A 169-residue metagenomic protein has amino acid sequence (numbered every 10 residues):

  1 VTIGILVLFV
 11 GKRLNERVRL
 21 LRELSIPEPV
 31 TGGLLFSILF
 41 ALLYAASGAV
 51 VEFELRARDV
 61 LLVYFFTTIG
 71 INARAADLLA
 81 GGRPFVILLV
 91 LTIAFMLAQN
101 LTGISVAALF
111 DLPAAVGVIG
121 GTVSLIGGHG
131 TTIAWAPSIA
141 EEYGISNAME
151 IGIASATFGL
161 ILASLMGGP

Functional and structural regions predicted by a protein language model:
V1-A45: Hydrophobic transmembrane alpha-helices of multi-pass small-molecule transporters
L6-V7, L34-L42, E54-G82: Hydrophobic transmembrane alpha-helices of secondary-active transporters and Na+-translocating membrane complexes
L8-L14, A76-L78, W135, L162-P169: Juxtamembrane interface elements at the cytosolic ends of transmembrane helices in multi-pass membrane proteins
R19-I26, G48-R58, I145-S155: Interfacial loop-to-helix junctions that mark the boundaries of transmembrane helices in multi-pass membrane
V30-F40, G70, L89-L101, T122-T131: Small-residue-rich segments of transmembrane alpha-helices in multi-pass membrane proteins, especially helix faces
D59-V60, T122, G152-M166: Alpha-helical transmembrane segments
V60, R74-I104, A156-T157: Entry/N-cap segments of selected transmembrane alpha helices and their immediately preceding amphipathic helices
V106-N147, I151, F158: Alpha-helical membrane segments and immediately flanking helix-loop junctions that form or couple to the substrate/ion
